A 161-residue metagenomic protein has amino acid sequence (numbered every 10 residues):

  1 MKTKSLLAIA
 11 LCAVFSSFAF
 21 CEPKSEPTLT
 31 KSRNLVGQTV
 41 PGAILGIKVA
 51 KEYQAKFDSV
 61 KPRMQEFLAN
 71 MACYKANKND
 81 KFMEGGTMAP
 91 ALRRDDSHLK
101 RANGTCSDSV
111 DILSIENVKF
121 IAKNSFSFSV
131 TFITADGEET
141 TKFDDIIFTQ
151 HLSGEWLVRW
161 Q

Functional and structural regions predicted by a protein language model:
M1-L7: Bacterial N-terminal signal peptides that target proteins for export
A8-S16: Bacterial N-terminal signal peptides
C21-A69: Short, low-complexity N-terminal intrinsically disordered segments enriched in polar/charged residues
Q65-I121: Short solvent-exposed beta->alpha transition segments
N117-N124, Q150-G154: A short, structured loop/turn motif at beta-sheet edges
A122-F132: A short hydrophobic beta-strand element
I133-K142: Short, cysteine-centered beta-strand-loop-beta hairpins and adjacent loop/turn segments enriched in charged/polar
T141-Q161: Short beta-strand edge/turn micro-motifs at domain boundaries
